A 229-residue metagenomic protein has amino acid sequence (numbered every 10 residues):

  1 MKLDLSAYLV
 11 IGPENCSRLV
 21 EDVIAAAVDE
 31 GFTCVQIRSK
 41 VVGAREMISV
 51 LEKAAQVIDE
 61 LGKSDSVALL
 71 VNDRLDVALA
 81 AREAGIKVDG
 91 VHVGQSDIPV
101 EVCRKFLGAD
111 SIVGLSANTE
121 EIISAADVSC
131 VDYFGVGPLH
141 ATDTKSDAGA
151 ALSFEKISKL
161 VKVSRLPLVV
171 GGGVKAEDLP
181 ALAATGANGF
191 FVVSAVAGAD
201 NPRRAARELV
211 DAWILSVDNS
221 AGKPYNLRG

Functional and structural regions predicted by a protein language model:
M1-H92, S96, K105-Y133, G149-E155 (+5 more regions): Conserved N-terminal beta1-alpha1 strand-loop-helix module at the mouth
H140-T142: A short, flexible beta-alpha/helix-coil linker loop
T144-S146: Glycine/threonine-rich flexible loop motifs
